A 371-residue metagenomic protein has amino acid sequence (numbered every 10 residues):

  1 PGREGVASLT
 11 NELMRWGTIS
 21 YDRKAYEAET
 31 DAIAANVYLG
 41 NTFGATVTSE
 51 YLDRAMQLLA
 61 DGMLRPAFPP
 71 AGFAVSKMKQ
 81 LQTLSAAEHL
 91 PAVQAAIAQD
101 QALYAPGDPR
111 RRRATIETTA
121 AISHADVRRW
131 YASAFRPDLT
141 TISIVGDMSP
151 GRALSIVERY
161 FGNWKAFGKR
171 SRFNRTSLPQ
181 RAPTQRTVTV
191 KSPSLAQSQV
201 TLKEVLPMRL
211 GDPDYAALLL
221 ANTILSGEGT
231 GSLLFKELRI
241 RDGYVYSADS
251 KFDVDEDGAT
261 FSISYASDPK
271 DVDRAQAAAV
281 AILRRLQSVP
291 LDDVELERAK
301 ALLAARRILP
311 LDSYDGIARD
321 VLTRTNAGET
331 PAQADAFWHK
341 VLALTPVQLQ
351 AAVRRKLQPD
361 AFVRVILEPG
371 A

Functional and structural regions predicted by a protein language model:
P1-R54, H89, R110-R113, E228-Y244: M16/MPP (pitrilysin/insulinase) zinc-metallopeptidase core fold and M16-derived inactive scaffolds
R3, W16-Y21, A45-M78, R209 (+3 more regions): M16/insulysin-pitrilysin zinc metalloprotease superfamily fold
S8-T10, T30, F43, L59 (+12 more regions): Buried hydrophobic packing residues in well-ordered domains
R23-A32, A67-S85, A96, S149 (+5 more regions): Acidic/histidine-enriched alpha-helical segments
E27-W130, L296-D315, R319: Acidic/histidine-enriched segments that form metal/cofactor-coordinating and catalytic pocket/exosite environments
D100-T140, R172-P179, M208, R307 (+1 more regions): Histidine-acidic residue clusters that define the catalytic metal-binding segment of zinc metallopeptidase domains
P106, R110, T141-R209, L311 (+1 more regions): An aromatic/glycine/proline-enriched structural segment found at the starts of mature extracellular/organellar domains
T141-G146, Y265, V294-A371: C-terminal regions of mature proteins
